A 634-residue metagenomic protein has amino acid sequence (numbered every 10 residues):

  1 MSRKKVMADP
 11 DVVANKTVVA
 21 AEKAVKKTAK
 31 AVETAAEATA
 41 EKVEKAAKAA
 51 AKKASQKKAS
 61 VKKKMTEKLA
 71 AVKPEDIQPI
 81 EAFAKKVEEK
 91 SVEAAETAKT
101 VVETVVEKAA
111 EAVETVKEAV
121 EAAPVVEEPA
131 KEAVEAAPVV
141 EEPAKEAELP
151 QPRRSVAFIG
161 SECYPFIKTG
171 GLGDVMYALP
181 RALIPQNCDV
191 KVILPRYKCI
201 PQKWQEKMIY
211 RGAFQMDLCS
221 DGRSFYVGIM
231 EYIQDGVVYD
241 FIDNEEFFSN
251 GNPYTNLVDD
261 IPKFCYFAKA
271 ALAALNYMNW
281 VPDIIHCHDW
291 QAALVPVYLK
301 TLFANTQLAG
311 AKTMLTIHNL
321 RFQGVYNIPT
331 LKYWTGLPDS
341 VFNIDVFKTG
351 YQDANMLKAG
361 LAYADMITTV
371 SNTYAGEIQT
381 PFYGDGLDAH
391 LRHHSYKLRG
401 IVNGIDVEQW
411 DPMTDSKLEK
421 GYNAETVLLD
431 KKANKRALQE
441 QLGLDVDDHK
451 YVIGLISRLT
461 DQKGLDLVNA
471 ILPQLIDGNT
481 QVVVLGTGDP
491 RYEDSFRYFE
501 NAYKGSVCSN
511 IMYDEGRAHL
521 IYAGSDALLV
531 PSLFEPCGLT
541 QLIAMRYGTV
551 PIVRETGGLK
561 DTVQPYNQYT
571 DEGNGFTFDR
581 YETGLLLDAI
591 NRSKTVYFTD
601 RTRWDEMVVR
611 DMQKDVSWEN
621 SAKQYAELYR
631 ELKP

Functional and structural regions predicted by a protein language model:
S2-K5, V19-K26, V32, K48 (+4 more regions): Catalytic cores of nucleotide-sugar-dependent glycosyltransferases that transfer UDP/GDP/TDP-activated
P10-V140: Composition-driven recognition of long, low-complexity, acid-poor segments enriched in small hydrophobic and small
